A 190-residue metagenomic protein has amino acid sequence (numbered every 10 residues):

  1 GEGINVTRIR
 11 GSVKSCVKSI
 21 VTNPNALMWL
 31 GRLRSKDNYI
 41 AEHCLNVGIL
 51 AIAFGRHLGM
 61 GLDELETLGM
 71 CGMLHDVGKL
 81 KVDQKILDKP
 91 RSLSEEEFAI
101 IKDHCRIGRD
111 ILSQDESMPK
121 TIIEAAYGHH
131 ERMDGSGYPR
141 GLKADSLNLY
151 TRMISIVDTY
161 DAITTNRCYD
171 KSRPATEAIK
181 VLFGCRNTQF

Functional and structural regions predicted by a protein language model:
E2-F190: Histidine- and acidic-residue-rich, metal-dependent catalytic cores
